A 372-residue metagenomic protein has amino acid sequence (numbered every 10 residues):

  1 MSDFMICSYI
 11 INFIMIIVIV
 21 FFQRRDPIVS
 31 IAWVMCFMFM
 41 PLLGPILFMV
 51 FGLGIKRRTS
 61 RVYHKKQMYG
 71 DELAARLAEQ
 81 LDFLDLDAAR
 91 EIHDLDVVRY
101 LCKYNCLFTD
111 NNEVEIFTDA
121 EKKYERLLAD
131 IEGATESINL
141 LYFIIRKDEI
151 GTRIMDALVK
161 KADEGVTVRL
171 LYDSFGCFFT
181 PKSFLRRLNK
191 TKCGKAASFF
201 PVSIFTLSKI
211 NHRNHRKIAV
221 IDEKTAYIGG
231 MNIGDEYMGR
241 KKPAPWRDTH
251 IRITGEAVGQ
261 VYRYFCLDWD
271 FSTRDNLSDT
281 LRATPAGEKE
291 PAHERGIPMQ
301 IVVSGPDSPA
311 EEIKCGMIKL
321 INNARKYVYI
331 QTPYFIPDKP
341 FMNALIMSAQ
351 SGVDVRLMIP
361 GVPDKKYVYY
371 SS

Functional and structural regions predicted by a protein language model:
M1-C315, K319, N323, M347 (+1 more regions): N-terminal localization/anchoring segments of enzymes in phospholipid and broader phosphate metabolism
P181, F341, Y367-Y370: Short, well-ordered secondary-structure micro-motifs
M231, P333-Y334: Active-site metal-binding loops of divalent metal-dependent hydrolases
I253, S371-S372: Short, intrinsically disordered, charge-balanced linker/junction segments flanking boundaries in proteins
Y327: Phosphate-/nucleic-acid-contacting segments
Y334-R356, P360-K365: Helical hairpin unit composed of two closely spaced alpha helices linked by a short loop
V362, Y370-S371: C-terminal structured domain segments across diverse proteins
